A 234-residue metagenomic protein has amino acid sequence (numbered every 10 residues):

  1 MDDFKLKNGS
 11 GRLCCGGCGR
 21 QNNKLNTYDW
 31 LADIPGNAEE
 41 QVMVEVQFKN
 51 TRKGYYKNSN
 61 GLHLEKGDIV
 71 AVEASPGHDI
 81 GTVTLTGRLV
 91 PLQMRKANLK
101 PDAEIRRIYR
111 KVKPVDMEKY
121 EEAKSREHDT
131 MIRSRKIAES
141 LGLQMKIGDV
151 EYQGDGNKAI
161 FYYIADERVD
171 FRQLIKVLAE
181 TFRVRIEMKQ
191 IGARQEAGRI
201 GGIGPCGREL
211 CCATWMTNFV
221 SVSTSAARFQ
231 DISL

Functional and structural regions predicted by a protein language model:
D2-S233: Acidic-enriched and Gly/Ser
